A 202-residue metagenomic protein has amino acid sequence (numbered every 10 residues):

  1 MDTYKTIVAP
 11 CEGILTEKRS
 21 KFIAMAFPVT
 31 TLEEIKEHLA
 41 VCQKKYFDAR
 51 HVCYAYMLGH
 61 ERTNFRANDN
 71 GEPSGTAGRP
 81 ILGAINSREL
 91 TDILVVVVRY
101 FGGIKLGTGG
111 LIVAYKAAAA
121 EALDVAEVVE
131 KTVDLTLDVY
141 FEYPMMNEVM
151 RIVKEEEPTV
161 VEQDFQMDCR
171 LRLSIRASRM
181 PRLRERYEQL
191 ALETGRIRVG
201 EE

Functional and structural regions predicted by a protein language model:
M1-G75, R198-E202: C-terminal regulatory domains involved in ligand/effector binding and gene-expression control
M25, V52-Y54, D92-V96, D138 (+1 more regions): Structural motif
Q43, I85-E89, K116, A120-E127 (+4 more regions): Signal for well-folded cores of large energy- and translation-related assemblies
A77-V125: Active-site beta-strand/loop microenvironment that shapes enzyme catalytic pockets
E127-Y143, L171-L173: Short glycine-/aliphatic-rich beta-strand segments at the starts of folded cytosolic domains
Y140-E157: Short amphipathic alpha-helix segments
T159-F165, A191-E202: Conserved short beta-strand edge segments in small beta-sheet-based binding/regulatory domains
L173, R179-R182: Terminal, non-globular segments
